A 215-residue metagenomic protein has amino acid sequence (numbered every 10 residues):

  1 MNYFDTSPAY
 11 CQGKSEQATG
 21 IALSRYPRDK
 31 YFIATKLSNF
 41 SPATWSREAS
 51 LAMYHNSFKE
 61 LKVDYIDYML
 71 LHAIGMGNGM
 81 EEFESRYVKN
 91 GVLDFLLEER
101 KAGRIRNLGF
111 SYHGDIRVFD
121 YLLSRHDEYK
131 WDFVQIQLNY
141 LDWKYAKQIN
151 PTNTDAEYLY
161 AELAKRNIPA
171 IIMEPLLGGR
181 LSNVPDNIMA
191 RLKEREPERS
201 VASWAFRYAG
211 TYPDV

Functional and structural regions predicted by a protein language model:
M1-Y31, D64, F95, K101: N-terminal binding-site loop/beta-alpha segment at the start of enzyme catalytic domains that lines or forms
F4, T19, I33, S57 (+6 more regions): Conserved, mostly hydrophobic/aromatic
P8-Y10, S38-A43, Y140-L141, L177: Short histidine/acidic/glycine/proline-rich micro-motifs that form metal- and phosphate-coordinating active-site loops
S15, S50, K89-V92: Conserved donor sugar-nucleotide recognition element shared by glycan-biosynthetic enzymes
D29-S41, Y65, L71, I136-L138: A short, structured active-site edge motif that brings together acidic residues
A43-H55: Glycine-rich anion/phosphate-binding loops
F58-E84: Active-site groove signature of glycoside hydrolases
I74-V215: Beta/alpha (TIM)-barrel catalytic core signal, keyed to glycine-rich beta->alpha loops juxtaposed to Asp/Glu that bind
